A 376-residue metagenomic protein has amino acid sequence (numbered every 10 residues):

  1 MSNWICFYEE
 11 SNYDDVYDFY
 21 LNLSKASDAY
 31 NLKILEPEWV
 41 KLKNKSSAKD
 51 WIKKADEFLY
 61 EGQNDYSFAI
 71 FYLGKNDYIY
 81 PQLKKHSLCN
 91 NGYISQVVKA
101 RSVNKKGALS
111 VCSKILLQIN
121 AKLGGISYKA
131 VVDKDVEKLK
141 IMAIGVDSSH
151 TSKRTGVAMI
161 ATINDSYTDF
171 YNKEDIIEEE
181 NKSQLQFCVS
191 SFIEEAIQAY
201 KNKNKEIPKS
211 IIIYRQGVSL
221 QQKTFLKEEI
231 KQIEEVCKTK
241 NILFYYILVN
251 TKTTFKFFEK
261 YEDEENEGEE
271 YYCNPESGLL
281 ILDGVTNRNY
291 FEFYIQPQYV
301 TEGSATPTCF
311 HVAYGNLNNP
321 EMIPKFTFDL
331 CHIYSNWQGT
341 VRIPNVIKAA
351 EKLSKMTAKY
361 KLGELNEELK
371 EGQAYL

Functional and structural regions predicted by a protein language model:
M1-L376: Long, low-complexity, intrinsically disordered terminal regions
